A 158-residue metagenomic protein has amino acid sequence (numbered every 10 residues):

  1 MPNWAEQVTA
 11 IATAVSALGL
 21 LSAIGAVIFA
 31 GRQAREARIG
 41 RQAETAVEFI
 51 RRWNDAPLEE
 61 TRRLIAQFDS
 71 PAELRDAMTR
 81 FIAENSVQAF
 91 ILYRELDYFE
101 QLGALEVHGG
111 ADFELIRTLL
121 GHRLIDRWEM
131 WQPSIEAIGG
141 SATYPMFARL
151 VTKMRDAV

Functional and structural regions predicted by a protein language model:
M1-E44: Membrane-embedded hydrophobic alpha-helical segments
R35-V158: Amphipathic alpha-helical "stem/stalk" segments
